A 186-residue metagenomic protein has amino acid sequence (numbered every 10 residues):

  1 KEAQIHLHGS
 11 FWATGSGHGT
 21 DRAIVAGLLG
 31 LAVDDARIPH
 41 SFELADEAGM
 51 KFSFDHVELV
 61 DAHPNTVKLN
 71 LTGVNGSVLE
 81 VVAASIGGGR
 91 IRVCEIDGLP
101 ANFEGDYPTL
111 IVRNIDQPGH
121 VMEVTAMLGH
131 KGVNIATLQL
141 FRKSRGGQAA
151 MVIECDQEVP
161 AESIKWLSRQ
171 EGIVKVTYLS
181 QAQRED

Functional and structural regions predicted by a protein language model:
K1-H8: Beta-strand segments within the central parallel beta-sheet cores of soluble alpha/beta enzyme folds
G9-G17: Short, charge-patterned binding micro-sites
S16, A26-L28, A32, A36-E43 (+4 more regions): A conserved regulatory-domain signal marking ACT and ACT-like small-molecule sensing domains and adjacent regulatory
V67-N70: Short beta-strand scaffold segments in enzyme catalytic cores
G73-N75: Short acidic-glycine loop/turn motifs at beta-strand connectors
